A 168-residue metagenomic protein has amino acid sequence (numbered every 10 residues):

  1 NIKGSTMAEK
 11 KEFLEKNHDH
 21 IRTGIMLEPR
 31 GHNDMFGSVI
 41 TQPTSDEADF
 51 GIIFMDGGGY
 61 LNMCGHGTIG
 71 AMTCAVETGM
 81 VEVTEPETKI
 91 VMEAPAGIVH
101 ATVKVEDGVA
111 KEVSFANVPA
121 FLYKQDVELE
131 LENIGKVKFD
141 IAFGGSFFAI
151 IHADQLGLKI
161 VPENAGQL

Functional and structural regions predicted by a protein language model:
N1-M63, G70-L168: Active-site proximal loop and beta-alpha junction motif in alpha/beta enzyme cores
